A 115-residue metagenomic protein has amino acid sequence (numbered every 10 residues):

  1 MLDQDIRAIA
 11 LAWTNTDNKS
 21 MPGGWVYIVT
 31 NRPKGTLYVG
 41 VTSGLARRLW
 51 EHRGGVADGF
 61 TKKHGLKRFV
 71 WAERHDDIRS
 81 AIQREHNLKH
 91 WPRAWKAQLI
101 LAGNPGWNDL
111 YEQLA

Functional and structural regions predicted by a protein language model:
M1-R74, R79-H86, A102-A115: GIY-YIG nuclease catalytic motif and its immediate N-terminal context
H86-I100: Short arginine-rich
